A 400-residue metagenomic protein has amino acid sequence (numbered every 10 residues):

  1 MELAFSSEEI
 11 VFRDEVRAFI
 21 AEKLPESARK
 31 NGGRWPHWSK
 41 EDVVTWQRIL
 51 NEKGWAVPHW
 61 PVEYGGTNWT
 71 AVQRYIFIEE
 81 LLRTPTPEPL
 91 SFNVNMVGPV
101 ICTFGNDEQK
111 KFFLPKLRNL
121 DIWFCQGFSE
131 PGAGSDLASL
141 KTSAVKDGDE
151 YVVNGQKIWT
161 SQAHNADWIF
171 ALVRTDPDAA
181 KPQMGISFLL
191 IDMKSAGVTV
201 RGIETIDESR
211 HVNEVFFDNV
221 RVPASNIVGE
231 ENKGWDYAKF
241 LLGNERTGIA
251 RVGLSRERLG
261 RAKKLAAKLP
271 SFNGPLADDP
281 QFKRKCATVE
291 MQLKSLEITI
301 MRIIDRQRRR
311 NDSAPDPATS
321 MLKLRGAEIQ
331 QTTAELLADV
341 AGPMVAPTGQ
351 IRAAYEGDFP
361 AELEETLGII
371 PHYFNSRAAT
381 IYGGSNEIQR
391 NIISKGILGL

Functional and structural regions predicted by a protein language model:
E2, L24, V72, I76-F77 (+4 more regions): Glycine-rich phosphate/cofactor-binding loops in nucleotide/flavin-utilizing enzymes
F5, V198-L296, A379, K395: Glycine-rich beta->alpha junctions and the first turn(s) of the following alpha-helix
A28-H37, S271-N273, K294-D358: C-terminal helix-coil-helix/basic helical segment that borders enzyme active sites and/or dimer interfaces and provides
Q47, N51-K111, P115-D121, Q162-W168 (+5 more regions): Internal helix-loop-helix
L120-F128, L172: A short, Trp-centered hydrophobic/proline-enriched beta-strand micro-motif
A133, I158-A163, I206-D207, A378-S385: Glycine-rich phosphate/pyrophosphate-binding beta-alpha loops
T142-V145: A structural signal for short hydrophobic beta-strand segments in well-ordered beta-sheet cores
D149-E150, N154-R201: A short core secondary-structure module
